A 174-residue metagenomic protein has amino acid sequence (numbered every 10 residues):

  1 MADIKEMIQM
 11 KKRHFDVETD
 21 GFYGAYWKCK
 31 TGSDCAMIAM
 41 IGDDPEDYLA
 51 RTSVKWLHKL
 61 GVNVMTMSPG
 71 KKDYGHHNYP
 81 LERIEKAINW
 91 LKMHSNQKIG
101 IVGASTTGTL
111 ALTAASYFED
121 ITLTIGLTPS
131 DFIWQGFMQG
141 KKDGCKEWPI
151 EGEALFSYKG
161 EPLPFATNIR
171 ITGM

Functional and structural regions predicted by a protein language model:
M1-C35: N-terminal cap/lid segment of alpha/beta-hydrolase-fold proteins
D34, M40-E46: Active-site glycine-rich loops that stabilize anionic/oxyanionic intermediates across multiple enzyme folds
I38-A39, V64-S68, G100-V102, G126: Structural recognition of the beta-strand scaffold that forms the well-ordered cores of secreted hydrolase catalytic
D43, N63, M67-D73, S130: Short beta-to-alpha linker loops that shape the active-site pocket of alpha/beta-hydrolase fold enzymes
D44-L49, N89-G173: Primarily recognizes the serine-hydrolase "nucleophile elbow" in alpha/beta-hydrolase and SGNH/GDSL folds
L49-T66: Short amphipathic alpha-helix adjacent to the substrate-entry channel of hydrolases
W56-H58, R83, A115-D120: Short, surface-exposed basic-aromatic patches at helix termini and helix-loop junctions that form
S68-G100: Catalytic nucleophile-loop/oxyanion-hole region of alpha/beta-hydrolase and closely related hydrolase-like folds
